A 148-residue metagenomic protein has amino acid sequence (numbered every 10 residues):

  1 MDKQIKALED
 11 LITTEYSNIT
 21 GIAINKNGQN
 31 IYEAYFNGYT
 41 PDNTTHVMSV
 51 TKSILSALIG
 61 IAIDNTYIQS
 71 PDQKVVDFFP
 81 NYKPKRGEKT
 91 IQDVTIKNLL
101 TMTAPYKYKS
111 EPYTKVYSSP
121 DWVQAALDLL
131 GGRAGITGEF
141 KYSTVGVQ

Functional and structural regions predicted by a protein language model:
M1-D10: Short, positively charged
E9-Y39: A short, well-structured edge-of-sheet supersecondary motif
T13, G60-D64, P80-P84, T101-P105: Sec-exported extracytoplasmic/periplasmic mature domains
Y16, T20, D42, H46-T51 (+4 more regions): Extracytoplasmic/periplasmic, Sec-exported soluble proteins
G28, H46-P71, L99: Active-site SXXK
E33-N43, L127-I136: Glycine/charged-rich beta-loop-alpha catalytic/anionic-binding loops adjacent to active sites
S49, I68-R86, K107: Short, glycine/proline-biased beta-turn/loop segments that scaffold the active-site neighborhood
D77, R86-Q148: Active-site-adjacent helix/loop patches that line small-molecule binding or acyl-intermediate pockets
